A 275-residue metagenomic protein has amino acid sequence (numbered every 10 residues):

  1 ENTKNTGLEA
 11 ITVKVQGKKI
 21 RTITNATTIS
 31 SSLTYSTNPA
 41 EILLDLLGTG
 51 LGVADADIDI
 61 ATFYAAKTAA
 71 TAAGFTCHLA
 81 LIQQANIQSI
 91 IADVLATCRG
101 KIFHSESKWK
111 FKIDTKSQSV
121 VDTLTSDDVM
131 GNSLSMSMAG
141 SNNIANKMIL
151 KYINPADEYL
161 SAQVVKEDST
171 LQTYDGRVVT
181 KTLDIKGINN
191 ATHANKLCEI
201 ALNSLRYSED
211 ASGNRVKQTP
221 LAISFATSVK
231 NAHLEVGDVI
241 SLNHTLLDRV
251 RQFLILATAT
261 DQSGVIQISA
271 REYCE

Functional and structural regions predicted by a protein language model:
E1-I29: Structured beta-strand-rich cores of soluble
K19-E275: C-terminal extracytoplasmic interaction modules
